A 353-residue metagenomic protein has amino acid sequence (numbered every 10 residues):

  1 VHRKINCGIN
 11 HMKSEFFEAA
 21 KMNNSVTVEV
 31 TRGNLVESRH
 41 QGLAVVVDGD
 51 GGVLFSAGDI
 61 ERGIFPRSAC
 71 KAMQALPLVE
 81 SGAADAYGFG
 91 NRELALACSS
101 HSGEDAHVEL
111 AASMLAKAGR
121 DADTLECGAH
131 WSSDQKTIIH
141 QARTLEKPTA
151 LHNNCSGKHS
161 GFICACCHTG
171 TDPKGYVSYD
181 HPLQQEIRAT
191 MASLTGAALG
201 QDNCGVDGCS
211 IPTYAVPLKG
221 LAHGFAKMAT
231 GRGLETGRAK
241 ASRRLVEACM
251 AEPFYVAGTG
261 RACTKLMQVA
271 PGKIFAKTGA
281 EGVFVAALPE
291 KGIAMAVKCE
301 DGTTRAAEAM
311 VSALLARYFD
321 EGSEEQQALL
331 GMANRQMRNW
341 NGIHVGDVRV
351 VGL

Functional and structural regions predicted by a protein language model:
M12, F16-K21, G90-Q201: Active-site-adjacent helix/loop patches that line small-molecule binding or acyl-intermediate pockets
M12-E61: Beta-lactamase-like hydrolase cores
R39-A44, S160, R188, E281-F284: Short glycine-rich loop/turn motifs
A57-F65, A97-H101, L145-N153, G205-P212 (+1 more regions): A short glycine/serine-rich beta->alpha loop
P66-A84: Active-site SXXK
E80-A86, G119-D123, T169-G175, P182-R188 (+3 more regions): Bacterial peptidoglycan biogenesis and beta-lactam-recognition machinery
A226-L353: Structured C-terminal helix/loop/strand segments within mature extracytoplasmic catalytic/sensor domains
